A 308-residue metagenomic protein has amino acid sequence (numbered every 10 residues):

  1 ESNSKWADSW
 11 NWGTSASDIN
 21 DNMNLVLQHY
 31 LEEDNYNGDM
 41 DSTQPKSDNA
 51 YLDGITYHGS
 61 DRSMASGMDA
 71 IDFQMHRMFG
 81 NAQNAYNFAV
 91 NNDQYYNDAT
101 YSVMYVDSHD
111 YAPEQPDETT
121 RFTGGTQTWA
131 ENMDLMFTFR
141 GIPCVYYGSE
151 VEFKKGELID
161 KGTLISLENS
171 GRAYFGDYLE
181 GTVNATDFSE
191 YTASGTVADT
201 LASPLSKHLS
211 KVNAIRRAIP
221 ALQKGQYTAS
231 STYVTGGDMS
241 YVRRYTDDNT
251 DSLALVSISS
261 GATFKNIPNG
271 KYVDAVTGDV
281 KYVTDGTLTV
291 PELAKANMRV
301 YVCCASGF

Functional and structural regions predicted by a protein language model:
E1-D98, S102, G125-T126, N132-L135 (+2 more regions): Active-site-proximal helices and loops of the catalytic beta/alpha 8
D98-F122: Active-site clefts of carbohydrate-active enzymes
D107-D110, R140, S259, V276: Short, flexible loop/turn elements at secondary-structure junctions
S108-Y111, G125-T126, L135, C144-Y147: Glycine-rich, aromatic-lined ligand/substrate-binding cores of catalytic and carbohydrate-binding domains
H109, P113, R140-C144, K155 (+1 more regions): A generic secondary-structure signal for well-formed alpha-helical elements
Q115-E118, Y147, G156-I159: Short, solvent-exposed loop/turn and secondary-structure capping segments
D117-T126, K281-E292: Short, polar loop/linker segments at the starts of domains and inter-domain junctions
A254, T284-F308: C-terminal beta-strand-rich structural cap/linker in extracellular carbohydrate-active enzymes
